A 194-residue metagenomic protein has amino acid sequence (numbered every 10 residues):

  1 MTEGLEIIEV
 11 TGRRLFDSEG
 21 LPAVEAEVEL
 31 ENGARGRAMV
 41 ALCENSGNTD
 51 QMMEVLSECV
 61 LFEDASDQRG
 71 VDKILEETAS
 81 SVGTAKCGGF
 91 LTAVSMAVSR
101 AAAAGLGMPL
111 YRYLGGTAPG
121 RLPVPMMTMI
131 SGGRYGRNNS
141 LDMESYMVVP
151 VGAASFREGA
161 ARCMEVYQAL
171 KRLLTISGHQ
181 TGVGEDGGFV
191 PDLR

Functional and structural regions predicted by a protein language model:
M1-P22: Short, Gly/Pro- and small/polar-rich lid/capping loops
L15-A26, G83-A103, V124-L141, E185-F189: Conserved phosphate/anionic-ligand binding catalytic regions in large, soluble enzymes, centered on
E31-G33: Glycine-centered tight beta-turn/hairpin loop motif at sheet-sheet or coil-to-beta transitions
A38-M108, A160: Metal- or metallocofactor-binding catalytic centers and their adjacent structured scaffolds across diverse enzyme
T49, G120-G184: Mobile "lid/hinge" segments at catalytic clefts and subdomain interfaces of large enzymes
A65-D72, K86, L110-Y113, K171-G188: Flexible, glycine/charged-enriched surface loops at secondary-structure junctions
M108-M126: Glycine/threonine-rich beta-strand-loop-alpha-helix active-site module that forms ligand/phosphate-binding
V190-R194: Short glycine/threonine-rich loop-to-helix capping motif typified by GTGT followed within a few residues by an Asp-Pro
